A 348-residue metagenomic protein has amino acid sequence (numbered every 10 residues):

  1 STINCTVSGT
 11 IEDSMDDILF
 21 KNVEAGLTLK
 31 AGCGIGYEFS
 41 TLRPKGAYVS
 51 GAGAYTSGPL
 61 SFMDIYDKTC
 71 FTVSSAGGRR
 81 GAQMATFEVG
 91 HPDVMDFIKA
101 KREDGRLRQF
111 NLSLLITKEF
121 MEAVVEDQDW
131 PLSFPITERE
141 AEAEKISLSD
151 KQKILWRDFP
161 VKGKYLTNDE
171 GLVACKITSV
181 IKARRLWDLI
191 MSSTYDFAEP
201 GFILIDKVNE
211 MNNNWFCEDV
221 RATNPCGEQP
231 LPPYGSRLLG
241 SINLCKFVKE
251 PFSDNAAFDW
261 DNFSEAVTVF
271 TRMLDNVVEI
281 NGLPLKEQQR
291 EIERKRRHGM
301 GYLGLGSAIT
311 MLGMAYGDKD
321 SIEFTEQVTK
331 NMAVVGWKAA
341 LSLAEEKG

Functional and structural regions predicted by a protein language model:
S1, V89-G90, T271-I280, E291-G313: Core structural elements
S1-T2, W260-R272: Active-site-proximal helix-loop elements at catalytic-domain edges
T2, L189, G304-A308, F324 (+1 more regions): A general alpha-helix detector
N4-W260, L283-E287, E291, G336-K347: Active-site cavity-forming subdomains of large catalytic enzyme subunits
N22, P135, A266-Q289, E293 (+1 more regions): Internal maturation/activation junctions in enzymes
E88, P92, L114, K295-G299 (+2 more regions): An alpha-helix initiation/capping motif
E250-S264, G313-D320: Structural helix-adjacent loops and short alpha-helical linkers that scaffold large soluble proteins
